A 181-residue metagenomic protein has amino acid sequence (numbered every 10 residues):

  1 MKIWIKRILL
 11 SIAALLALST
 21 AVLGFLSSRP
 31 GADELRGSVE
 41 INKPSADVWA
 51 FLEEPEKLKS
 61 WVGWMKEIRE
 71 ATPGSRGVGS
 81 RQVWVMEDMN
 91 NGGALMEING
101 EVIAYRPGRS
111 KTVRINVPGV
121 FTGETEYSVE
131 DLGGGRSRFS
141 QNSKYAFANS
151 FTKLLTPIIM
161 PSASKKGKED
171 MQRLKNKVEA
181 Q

Functional and structural regions predicted by a protein language model:
I3-V22, R138, K144-Q181: A conserved amphipathic terminal alpha-helix motif
W4-T72: Hydrophobic ligand-binding cavity/cleft-lining segments
I5, L9-I12, E40, E70-G119 (+4 more regions): Glycine-rich portal/gate segments that line the openings of hydrophobic small-molecule binding cavities
P30, L132-G134: Surface-exposed coil/turn segments at beta-strand junctions on protein surfaces, enriched
I41, S45, F51, G92-M96 (+2 more regions): Solvent-exposed, acidic/flexible segments
S45, W49-P55, V62-M65, G79 (+4 more regions): Extracytoplasmic/secreted envelope proteins and their assembly/folding machinery, especially bacterial periplasmic
L52, Q141-N142: Short, well-ordered beta-strand segments in beta-rich or mixed alpha/beta enzyme and ligand-binding folds
